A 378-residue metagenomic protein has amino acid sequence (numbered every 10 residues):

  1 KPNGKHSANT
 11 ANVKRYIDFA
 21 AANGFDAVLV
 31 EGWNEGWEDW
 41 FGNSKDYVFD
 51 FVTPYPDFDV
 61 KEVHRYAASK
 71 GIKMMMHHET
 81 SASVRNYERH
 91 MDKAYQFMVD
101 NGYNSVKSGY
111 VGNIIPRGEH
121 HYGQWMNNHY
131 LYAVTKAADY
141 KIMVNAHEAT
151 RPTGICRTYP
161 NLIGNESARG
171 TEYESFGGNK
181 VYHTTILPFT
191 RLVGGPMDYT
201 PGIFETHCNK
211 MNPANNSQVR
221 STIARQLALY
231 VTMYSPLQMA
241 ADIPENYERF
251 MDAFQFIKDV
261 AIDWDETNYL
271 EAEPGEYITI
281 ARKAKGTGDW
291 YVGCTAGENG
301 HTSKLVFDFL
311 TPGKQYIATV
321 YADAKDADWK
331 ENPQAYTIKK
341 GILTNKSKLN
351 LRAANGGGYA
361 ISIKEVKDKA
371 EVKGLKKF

Functional and structural regions predicted by a protein language model:
K1-F19, N23, A27: An acidic-aromatic substrate-binding cleft motif
A20, G109, V144, T232 (+2 more regions): Conserved, mostly hydrophobic/aromatic
G32-P213, S217-Q218: Aromatic- and carboxylate-enriched substrate-binding clefts and catalytic-loop regions of carbohydrate-active enzymes
D242-Y291, D326-N332: Glycan-recognition and catalytic regions of carbohydrate-active enzymes
P274-I317, Y359-S362: Carbohydrate-binding surface patches
V320-K346: Solvent-exposed beta-strand/loop surfaces of large extracellular or lumenal domains
K340-F378: C-terminal beta-strand-rich structural cap/linker in extracellular carbohydrate-active enzymes
